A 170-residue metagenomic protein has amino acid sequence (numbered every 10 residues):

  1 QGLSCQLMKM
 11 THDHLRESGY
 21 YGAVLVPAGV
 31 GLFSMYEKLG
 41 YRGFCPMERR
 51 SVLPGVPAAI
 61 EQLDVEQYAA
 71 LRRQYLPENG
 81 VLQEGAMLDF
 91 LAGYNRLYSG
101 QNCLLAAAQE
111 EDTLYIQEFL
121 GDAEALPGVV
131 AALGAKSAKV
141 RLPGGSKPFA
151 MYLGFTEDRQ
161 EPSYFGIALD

Functional and structural regions predicted by a protein language model:
Q1-E17, K38, A123-L133: Conserved acetyl-CoA-binding loop-helix of GNAT-fold acetyltransferases
M8, D13-A28, A135-G145: Conserved GNAT acetyl-CoA-binding A-motif
G22-V24, N95-Y98, C103-A108, Y115-E118 (+3 more regions): Ordered hydrophobic segments in well-structured contexts
V26, L32-K38: Basic (Lys/Arg-enriched) interaction patch that binds polyanionic ligands
V30-G31, E124: Short alpha-helical
E37-P57, Q117-D170: Active-site/acyl-donor-binding loops of N-acyltransferases
L39-L120, E124: Amide-forming acyltransferase catalytic core, primarily the GNAT-like/NAT-type and related acyltransferase folds
